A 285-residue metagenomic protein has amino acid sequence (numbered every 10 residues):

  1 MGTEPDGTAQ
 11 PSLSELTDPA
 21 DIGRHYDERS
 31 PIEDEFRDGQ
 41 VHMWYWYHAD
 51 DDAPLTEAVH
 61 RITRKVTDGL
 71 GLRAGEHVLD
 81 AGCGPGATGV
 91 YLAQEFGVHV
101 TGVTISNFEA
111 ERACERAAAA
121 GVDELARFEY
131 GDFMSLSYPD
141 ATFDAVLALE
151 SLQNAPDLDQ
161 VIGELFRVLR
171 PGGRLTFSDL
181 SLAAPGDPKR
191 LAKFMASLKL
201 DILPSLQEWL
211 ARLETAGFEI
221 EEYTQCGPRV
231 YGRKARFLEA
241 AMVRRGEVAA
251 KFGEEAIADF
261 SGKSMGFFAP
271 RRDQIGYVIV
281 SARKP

Functional and structural regions predicted by a protein language model:
M1-E35: N-terminal auxiliary segments of SAM/dcSAM-dependent transferases
M43-Y45, A53-A74: Conserved alpha-helix/loop element of class I SAM-dependent methyltransferases that forms part of the SAM/SAH-binding
H77-L79, P85-S135: Class I SAM-dependent methyltransferase SAM/SAH-binding core
M134-V146: A short acidic, Gly/Pro-enriched loop at the edge of an enzyme's catalytic core that lines a small-molecule cofactor
D159-R174: A short glycine-rich, Lys/Arg-flanked "PGG" loop and its adjoining helix->strand segment in the class I
L180-D201: Short, glycine-/aromatic-enriched active-site segment of Class I SAM-dependent methyltransferases
D201-G217: Short alpha-helix
E222-P285: Conserved Class I S-adenosyl-L-methionine
